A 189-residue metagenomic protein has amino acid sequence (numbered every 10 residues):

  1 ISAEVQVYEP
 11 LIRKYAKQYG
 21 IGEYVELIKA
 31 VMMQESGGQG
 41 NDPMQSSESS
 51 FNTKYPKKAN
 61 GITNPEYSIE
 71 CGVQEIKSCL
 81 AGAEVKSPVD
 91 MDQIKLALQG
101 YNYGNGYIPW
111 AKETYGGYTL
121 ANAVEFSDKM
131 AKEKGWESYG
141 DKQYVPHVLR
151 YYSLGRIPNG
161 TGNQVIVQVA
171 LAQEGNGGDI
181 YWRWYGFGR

Functional and structural regions predicted by a protein language model:
I1-V5, Y55-E70, Q74, S78-V167: Non-catalytic cell-wall polysaccharide-engagement segments
G22-K29, A83-Q99, G178-F187: Surface-exposed patches in mature extracellular/periplasmic domains of secreted proteins
G22-Q39, S46, I69-V73, A97-Y103 (+2 more regions): Short, functionally critical alpha-helical segments immediately adjacent to catalytic or ligand/cofactor-binding
Q39-A59, P65, G116-A121, I180-R189: Short, surface-exposed glycine/acidic/tryptophan-bearing loops
I157-R189: N-terminal capping segments
